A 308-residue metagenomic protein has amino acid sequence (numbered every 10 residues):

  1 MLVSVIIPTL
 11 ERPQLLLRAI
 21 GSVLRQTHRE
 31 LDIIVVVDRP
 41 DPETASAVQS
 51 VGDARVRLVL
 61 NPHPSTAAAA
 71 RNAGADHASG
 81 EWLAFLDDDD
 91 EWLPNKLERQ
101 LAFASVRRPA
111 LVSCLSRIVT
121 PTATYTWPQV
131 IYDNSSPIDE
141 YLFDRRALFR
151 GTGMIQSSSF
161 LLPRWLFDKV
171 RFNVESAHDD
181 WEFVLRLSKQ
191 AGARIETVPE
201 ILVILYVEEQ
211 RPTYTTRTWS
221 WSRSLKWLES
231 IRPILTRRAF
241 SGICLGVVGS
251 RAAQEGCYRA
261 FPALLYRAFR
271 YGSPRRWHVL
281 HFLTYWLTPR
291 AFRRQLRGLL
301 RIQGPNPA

Functional and structural regions predicted by a protein language model:
G21-E30: Short, acidic, metal-binding catalytic loop of nucleotide-sugar glycosyltransferases
Q26, D41-E43, A253-A308: Membrane-interface aromatic/basic loop that binds lipid-linked glycans or pyrophosphate carriers, typified by
D41-S50, E91, N95: Acidic helix N-cap motif at the loop->helix transition within catalytic regions of sugar-transfer enzymes
D53, A69, L97-L166, R217: Flexible acidic/His/Gly-enriched loops in nucleotide-sugar-dependent glycosyltransferase catalytic domains
N61-A78: Glycine-rich, basic loop-to-helix element that forms the pyrophosphate-binding segment of sugar-nucleotide handling
L83: Short aromatic/hydrophobic "clamp" motif used to bind/position activated sugar donors
S136-S220: Conserved nucleotide-sugar donor-binding catalytic segment
I201-E209, T213-I243, R259-Y271: Catalytic core of nucleotide-sugar-dependent glycosyltransferases
